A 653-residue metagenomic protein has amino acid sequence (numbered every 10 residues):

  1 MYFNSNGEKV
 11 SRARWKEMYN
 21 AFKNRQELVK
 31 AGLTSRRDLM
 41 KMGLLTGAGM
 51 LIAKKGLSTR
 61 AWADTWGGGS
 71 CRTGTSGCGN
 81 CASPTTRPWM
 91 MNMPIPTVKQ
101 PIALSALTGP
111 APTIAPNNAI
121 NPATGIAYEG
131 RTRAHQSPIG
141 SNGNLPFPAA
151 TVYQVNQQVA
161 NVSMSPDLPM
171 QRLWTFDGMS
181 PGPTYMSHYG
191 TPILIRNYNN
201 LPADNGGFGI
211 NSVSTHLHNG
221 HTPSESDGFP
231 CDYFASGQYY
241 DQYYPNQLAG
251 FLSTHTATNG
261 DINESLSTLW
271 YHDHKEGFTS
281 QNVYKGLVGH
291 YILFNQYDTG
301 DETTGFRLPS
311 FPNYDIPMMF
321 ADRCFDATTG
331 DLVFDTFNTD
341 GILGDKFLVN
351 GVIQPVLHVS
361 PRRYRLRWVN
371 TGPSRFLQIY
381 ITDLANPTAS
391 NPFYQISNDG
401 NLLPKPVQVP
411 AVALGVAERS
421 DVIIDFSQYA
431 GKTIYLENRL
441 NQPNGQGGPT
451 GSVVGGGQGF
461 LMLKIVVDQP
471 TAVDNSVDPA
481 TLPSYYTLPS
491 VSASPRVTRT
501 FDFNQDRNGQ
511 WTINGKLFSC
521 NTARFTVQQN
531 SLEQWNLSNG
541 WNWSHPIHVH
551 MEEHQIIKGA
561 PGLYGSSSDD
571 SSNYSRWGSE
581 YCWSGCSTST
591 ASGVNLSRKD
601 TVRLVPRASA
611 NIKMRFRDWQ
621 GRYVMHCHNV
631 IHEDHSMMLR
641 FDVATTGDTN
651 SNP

Functional and structural regions predicted by a protein language model:
M1-D38, R60-W62: N-terminal secretory signal peptides
L28-K41, G47-G79: N-terminal twin-arginine translocation
R36-R37, R367-N370, R499: Short, cationic motifs built from Arg/Lys/His that form the positively charged side of catalytic pockets
G56, W62-D227, C231-G237, D241-T268 (+12 more regions): A long-range scaffold signal marking pre-active-site subdomains of enzyme folds
D64-V152, S280-A321, T388, N398-P546 (+4 more regions): Extended terminal and domain-junction accessory segments
Q171-L173, D177-T184, G344, V349-V356 (+3 more regions): Non-catalytic, beta-strand-enriched accessory regions in extracellular/secretory proteins and membrane protein
S180, Y185, V213, L217-E264 (+5 more regions): Extracytoplasmic beta-sandwich strand-turn segments characteristic of Greek-key/jelly-roll folds
N219-L248, F320, C324-T481: Histidine- and aromatic-rich segments of cupredoxin/plastocyanin-like copper-binding domains
